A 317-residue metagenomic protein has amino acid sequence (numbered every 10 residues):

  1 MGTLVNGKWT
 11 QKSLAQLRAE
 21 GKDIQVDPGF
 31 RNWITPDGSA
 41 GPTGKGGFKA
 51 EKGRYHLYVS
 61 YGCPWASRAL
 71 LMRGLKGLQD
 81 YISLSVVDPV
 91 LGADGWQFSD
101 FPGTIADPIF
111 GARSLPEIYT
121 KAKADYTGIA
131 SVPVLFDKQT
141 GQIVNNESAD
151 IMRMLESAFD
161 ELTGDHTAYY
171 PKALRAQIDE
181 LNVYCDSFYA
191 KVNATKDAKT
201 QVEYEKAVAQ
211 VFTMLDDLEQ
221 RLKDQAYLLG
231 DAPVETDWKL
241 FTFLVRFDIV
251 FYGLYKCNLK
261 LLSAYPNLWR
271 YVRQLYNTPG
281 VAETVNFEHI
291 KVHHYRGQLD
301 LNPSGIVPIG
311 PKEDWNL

Functional and structural regions predicted by a protein language model:
M1-L317: C-terminal alpha-helical interaction module
